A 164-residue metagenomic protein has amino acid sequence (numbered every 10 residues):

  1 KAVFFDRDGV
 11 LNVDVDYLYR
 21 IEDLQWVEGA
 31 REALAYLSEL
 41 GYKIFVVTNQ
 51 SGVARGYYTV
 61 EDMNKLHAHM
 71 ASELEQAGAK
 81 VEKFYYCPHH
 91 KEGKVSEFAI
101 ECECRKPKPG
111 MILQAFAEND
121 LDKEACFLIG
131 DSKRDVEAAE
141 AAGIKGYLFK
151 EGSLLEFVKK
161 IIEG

Functional and structural regions predicted by a protein language model:
K1, R7, R55, R105-K106 (+1 more regions): Basic side chains
K1-F45: Active-site neighborhood of HAD-like aspartate-dependent phosphohydrolases
F4-F5, Y17-Y19, Y42, Y58 (+3 more regions): Aromatic side chains
F5-R7, T48, I129-D131: Active-site flanking residues adjacent to catalytic metal/cofactor-binding acidic residues
D8-G9, Y86, G110-M111: Short, flexible segments with low predicted structural confidence
L11-E28, V53-A54, Y58-D62, Q76-A77 (+2 more regions): Metal-dependent phosphoesterase signature
A30, L34-M70, A79-H90, A139: Substrate-recognition element of Asp-dependent hydrolases with the DxDx(T/V) motif
E61, K65-K83, E92-L128, S132-G164: Asp-based, Mg2+/Mn2+-dependent phosphohydrolase catalytic module
